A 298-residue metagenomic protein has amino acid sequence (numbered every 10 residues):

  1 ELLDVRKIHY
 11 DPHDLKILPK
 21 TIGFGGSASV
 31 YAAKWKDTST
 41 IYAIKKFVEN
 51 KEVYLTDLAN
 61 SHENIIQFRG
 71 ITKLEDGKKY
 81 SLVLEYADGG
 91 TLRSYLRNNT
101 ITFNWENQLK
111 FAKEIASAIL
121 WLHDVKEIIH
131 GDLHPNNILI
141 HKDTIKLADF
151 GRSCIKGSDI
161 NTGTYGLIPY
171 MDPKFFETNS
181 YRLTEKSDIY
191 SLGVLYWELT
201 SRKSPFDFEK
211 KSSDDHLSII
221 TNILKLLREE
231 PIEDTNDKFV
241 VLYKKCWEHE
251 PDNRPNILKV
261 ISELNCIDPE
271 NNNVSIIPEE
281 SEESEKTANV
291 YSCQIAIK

Functional and structural regions predicted by a protein language model:
S29-V48: Glycine-rich ATP phosphate-binding loop
Q67-Y80: Short beta-strand micro-motifs within the conserved protein kinase catalytic domain, predominantly in the N-lobe
G77-T91: Conserved short submotifs of the Hanks-type protein kinase catalytic core that shape the nucleotide-binding pocket
N98-K110: Activation segment of protein kinase catalytic domains, centered on the conserved DFG
H123-I140: Catalytic-loop of the protein kinase fold
N136-P169: Activation segment/activation loop of eukaryotic-type protein kinase catalytic domains
D188: Conserved catalytic-loop aspartate of Hanks-type protein kinases
W247-K259: A conserved short helix/loop substructure at the end of the activation segment of eukaryotic-like protein kinase domains
